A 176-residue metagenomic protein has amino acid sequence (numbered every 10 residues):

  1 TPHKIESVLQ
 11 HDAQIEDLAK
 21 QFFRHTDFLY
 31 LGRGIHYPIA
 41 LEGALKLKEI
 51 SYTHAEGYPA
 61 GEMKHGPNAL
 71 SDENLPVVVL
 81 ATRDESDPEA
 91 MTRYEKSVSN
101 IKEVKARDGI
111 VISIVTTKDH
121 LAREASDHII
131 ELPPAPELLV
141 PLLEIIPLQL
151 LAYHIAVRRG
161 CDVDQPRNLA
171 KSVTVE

Functional and structural regions predicted by a protein language model:
T1-E176: A SIS-like phosphosugar-recognition module
